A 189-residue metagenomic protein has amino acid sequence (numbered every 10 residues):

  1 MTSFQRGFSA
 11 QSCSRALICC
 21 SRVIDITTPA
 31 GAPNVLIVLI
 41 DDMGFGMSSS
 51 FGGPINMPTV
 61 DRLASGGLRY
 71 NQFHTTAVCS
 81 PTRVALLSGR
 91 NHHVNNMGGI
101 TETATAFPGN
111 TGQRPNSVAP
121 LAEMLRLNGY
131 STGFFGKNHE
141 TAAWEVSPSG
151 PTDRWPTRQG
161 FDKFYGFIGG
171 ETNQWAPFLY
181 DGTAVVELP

Functional and structural regions predicted by a protein language model:
M1-P189: Formylglycine-dependent sulfatase
